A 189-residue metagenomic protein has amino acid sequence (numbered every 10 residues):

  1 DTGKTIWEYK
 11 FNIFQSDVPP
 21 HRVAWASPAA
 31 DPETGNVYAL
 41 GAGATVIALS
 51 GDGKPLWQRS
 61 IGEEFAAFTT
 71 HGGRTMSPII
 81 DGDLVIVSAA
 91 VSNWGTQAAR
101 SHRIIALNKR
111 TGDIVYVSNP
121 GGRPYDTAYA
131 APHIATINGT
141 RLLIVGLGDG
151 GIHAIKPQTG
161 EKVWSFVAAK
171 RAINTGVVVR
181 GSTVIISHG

Functional and structural regions predicted by a protein language model:
D1-G189: Noncatalytic, solvent-exposed loop/strand surfaces of beta-propeller-type extracellular/periplasmic domains
